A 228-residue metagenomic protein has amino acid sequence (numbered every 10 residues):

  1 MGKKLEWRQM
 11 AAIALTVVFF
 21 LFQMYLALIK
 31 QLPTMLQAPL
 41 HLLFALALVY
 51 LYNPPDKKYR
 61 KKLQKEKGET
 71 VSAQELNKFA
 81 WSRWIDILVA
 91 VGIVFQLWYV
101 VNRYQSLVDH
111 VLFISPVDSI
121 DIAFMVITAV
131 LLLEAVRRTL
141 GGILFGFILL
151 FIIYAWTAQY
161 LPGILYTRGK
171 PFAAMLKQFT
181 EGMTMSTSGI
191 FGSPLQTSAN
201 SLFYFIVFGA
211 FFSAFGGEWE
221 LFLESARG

Functional and structural regions predicted by a protein language model:
M1-P116, I122-V126: Conserved, well-structured core domains of diverse proteins
L26-I29, R103-S106, R137, L144 (+3 more regions): Juxtamembrane transmembrane-helix termini
L51-K62, L132-R137, G216-W219: C-terminal ends of transmembrane helices
I85-L88, P116, L132-A158: Membrane-interface loop-to-helix entry segments
F95-R103, Y154-L165: C-terminal TM-helix exit segments that contain a strictly Trp-centered aromatic cap at the helix terminus
V108, A129, T157-G228: Membrane-embedded alpha-helical segments and adjacent helix-loop junctions characteristic of multi-pass solute
V126-L132: Hydrophobic, membrane-inserted alpha-helices
